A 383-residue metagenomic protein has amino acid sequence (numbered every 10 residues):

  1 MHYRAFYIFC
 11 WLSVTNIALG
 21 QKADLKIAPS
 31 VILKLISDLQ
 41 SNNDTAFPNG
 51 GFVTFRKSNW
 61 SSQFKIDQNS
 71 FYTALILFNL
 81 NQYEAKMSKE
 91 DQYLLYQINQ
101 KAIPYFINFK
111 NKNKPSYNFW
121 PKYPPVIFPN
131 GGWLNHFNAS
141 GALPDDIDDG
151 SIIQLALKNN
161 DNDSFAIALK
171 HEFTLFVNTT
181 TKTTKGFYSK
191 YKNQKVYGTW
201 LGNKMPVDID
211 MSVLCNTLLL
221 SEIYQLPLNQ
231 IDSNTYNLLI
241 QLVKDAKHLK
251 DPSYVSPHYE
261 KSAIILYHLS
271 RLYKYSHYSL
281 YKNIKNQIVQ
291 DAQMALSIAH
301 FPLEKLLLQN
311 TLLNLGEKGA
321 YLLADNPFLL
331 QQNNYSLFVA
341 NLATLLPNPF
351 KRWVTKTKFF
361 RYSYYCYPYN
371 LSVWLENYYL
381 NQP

Functional and structural regions predicted by a protein language model:
M1-A23: Bacterial Sec-dependent N-terminal signal peptides
Q21-P383: Preference for long, amphipathic alpha-helical scaffolds in soluble/luminal domains and all-alpha bundles
